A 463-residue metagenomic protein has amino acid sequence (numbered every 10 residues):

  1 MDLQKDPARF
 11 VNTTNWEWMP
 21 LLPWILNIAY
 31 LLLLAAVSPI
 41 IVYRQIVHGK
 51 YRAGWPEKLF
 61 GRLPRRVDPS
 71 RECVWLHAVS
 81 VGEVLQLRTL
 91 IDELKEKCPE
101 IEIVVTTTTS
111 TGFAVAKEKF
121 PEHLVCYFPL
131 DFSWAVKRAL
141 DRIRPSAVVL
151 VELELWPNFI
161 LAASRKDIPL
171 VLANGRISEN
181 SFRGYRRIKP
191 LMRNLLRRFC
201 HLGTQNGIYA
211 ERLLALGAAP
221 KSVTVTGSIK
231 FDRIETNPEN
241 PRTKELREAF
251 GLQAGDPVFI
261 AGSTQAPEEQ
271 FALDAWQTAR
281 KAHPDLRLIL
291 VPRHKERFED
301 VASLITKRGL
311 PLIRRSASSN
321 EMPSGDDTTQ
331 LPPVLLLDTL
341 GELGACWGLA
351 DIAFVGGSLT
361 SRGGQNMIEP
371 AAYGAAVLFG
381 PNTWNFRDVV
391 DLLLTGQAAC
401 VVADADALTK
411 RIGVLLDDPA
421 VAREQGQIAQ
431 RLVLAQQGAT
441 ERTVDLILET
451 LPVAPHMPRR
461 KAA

Functional and structural regions predicted by a protein language model:
D2-A463: Nucleotide-activated sugar donor-binding and catalytic core shared by glycosyltransferases and related lipid-linked
